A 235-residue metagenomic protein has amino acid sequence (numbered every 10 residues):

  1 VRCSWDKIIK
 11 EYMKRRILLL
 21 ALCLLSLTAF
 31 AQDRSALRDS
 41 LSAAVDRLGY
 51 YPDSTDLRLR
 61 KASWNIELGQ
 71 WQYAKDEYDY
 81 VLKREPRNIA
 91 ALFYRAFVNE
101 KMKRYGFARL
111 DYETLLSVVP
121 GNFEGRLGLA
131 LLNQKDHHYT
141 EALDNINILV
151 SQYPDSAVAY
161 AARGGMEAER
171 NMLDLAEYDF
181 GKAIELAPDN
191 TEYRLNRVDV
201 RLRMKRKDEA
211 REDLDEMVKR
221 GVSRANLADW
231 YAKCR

Functional and structural regions predicted by a protein language model:
R16-L25: Sec-dependent N-terminal signal peptides
R34-A43, L68-Y80, K101-T114, D136-I148 (+2 more regions): Structural signature of tandem alpha-helical TPR/SEL1-like repeats, specifically the intra-repeat loop/turn
S35-D39, D199, R203-R235: Terminal, low-structured helical/coil segments at or just beyond the last alpha-helical repeat
Y50-Y51, R84, V118, Q152-Y153 (+2 more regions): Structural marker of alpha-solenoid helical repeat scaffolds
T55-D56, I89-A90, F123-E124, A157-V158 (+2 more regions): Helix-start (N-cap) detector for alpha-helical repeat units in TPR-like alpha-solenoids, especially tetratricopeptide
I66, F93-E100, Q134, A161 (+2 more regions): Position-specific recognition of the canonical hydrophobic site in helix A of tetratricopeptide repeat
